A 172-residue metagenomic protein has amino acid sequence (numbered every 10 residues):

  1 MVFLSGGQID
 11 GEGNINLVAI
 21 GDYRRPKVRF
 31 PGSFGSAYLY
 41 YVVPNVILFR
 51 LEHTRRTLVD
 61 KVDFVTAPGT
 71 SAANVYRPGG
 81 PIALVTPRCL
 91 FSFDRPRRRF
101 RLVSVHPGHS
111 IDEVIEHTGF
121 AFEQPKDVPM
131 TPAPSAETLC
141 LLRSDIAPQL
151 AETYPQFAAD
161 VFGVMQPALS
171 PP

Functional and structural regions predicted by a protein language model:
M1-A121, P125, P134: Conserved phosphate- and dinucleotide-binding cores of soluble alpha/beta proteins, encompassing both enzyme active
K126-P172: A conserved C-terminal secondary-structure "cap"
